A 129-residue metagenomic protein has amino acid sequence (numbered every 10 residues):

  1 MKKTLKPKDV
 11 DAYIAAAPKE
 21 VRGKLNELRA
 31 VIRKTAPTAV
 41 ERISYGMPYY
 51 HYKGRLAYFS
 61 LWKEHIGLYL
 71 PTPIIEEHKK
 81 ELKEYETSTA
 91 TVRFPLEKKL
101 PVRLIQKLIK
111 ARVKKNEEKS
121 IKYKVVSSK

Functional and structural regions predicted by a protein language model:
M1-K129: Charge-dense, helix-prone N-terminal extensions
